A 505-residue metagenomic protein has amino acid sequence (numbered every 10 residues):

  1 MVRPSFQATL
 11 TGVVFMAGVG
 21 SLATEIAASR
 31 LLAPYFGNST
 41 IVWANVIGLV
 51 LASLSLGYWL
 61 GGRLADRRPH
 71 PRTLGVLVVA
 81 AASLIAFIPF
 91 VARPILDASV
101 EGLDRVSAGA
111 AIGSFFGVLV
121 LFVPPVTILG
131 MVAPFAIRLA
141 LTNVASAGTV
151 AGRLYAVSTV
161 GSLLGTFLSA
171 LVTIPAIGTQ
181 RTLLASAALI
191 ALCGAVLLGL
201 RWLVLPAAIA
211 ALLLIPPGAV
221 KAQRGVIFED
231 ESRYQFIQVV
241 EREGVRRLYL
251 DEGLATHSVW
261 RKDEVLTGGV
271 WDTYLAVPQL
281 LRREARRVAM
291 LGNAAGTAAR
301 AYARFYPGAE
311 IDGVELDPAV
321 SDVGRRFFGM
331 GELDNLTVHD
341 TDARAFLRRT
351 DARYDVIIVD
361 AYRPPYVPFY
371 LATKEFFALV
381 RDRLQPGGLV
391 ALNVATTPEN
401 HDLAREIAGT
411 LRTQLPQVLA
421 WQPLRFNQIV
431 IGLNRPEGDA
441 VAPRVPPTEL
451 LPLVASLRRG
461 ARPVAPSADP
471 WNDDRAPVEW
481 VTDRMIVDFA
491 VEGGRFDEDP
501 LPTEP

Functional and structural regions predicted by a protein language model:
M1-D230, Q238-G244, E252-T256, G268 (+11 more regions): Alpha-helical transmembrane segments of multi-pass membrane proteins
R246-Y249, A255-V259, D439-V441, W480-V481: Short, solvent-exposed loop/turn elements at domain surfaces
K262-G269: Short alpha-helix boundary/capping segments
A289, G313, G324, G432 (+1 more regions): Small side chains
P436-P505: SAM/dcSAM-binding transferase cores
